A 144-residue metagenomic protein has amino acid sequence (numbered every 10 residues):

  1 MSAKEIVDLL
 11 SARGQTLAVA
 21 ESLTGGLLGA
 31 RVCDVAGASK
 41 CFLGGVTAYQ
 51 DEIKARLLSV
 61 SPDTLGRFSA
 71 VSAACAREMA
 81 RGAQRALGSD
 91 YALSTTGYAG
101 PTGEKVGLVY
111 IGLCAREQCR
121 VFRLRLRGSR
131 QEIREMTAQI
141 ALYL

Functional and structural regions predicted by a protein language model:
M1-L144: Short alpha-helical segments enriched in small residues
